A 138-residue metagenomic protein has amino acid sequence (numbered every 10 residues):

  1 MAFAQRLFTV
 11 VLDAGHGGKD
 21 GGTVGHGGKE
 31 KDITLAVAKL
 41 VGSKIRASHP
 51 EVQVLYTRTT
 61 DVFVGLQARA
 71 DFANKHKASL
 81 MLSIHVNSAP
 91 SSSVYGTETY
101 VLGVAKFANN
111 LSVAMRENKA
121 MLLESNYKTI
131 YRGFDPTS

Functional and structural regions predicted by a protein language model:
A2-A4: Boundary at the C-terminal end of the N-terminal hydrophobic targeting segment
L7-T9, H26-G28, D32-S138: Active-site-proximal helix/loop segments of hydrolytic enzymes
G15-H16, V86: Glycine-rich His-Gly loop
H16-H26: Glycine-rich N-terminal loop/short-helix segment of MobA-like nucleotidyltransferase
